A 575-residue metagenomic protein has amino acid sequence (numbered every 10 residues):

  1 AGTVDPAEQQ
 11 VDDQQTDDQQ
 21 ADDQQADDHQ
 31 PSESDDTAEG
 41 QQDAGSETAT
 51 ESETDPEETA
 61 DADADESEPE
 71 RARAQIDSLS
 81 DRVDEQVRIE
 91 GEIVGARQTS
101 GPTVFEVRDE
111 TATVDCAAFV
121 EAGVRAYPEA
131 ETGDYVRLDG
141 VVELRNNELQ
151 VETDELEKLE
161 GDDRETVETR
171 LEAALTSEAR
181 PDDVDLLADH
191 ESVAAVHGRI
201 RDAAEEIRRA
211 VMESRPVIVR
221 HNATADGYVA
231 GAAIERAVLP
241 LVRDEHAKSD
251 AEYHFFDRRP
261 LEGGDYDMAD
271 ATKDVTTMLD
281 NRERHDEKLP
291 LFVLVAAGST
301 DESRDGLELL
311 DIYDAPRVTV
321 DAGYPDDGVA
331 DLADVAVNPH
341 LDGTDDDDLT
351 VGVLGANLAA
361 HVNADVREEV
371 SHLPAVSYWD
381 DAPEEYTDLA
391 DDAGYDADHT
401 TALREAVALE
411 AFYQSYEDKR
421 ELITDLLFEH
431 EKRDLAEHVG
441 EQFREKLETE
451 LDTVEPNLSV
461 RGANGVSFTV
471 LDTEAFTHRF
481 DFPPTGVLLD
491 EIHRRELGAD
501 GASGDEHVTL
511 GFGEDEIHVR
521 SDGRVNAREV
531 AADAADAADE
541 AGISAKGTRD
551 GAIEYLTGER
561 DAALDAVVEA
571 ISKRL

Functional and structural regions predicted by a protein language model:
D5, Q9-Q10, Q14-Q15, Q19-Q20 (+7 more regions): Intrinsically disordered, low-complexity repeat/linker tracts enriched for polar/charged residues
E33, G40-Q41, D55-P56, D61-D63 (+2 more regions): N-terminal accessory regions of nucleic-acid-interacting proteins
D36-R88, E157, G161: OB-fold nucleic-acid-binding modules
D84-G95, E131-L144: OB-fold and OB-like beta-barrel modules that bind single-stranded nucleic acids
V94-A122: OB-fold (S1/OB) nucleic-acid-binding surfaces
S100-T103, E143-E152: Short, Lys/Arg- and Gly-enriched loop/turn segments at beta-strand edges
C116-V124, E129-R137, N146-E148, E155-G394 (+2 more regions): Replace "Mg2+/Mn2+-dependent" with "divalent metal-dependent
W379-H478: Hard-cation-handling environments
